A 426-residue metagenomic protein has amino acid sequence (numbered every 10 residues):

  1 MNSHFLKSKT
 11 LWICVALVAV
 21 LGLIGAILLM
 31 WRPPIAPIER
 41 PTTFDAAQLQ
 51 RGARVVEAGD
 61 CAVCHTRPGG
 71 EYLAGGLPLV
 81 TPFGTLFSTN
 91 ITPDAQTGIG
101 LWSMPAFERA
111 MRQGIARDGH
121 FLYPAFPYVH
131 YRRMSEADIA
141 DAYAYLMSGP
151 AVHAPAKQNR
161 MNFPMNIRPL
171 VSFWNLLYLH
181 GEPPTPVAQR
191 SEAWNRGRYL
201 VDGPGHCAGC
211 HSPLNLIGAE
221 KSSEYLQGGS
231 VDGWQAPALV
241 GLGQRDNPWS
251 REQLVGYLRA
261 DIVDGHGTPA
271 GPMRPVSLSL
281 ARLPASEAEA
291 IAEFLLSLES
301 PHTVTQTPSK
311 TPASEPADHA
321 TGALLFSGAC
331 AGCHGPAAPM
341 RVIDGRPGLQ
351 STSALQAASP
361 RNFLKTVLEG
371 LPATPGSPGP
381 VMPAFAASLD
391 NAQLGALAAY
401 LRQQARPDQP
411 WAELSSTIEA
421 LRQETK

Functional and structural regions predicted by a protein language model:
N2-A19: N-terminal Sec-pathway targeting helices
L21-P37: Membrane-interface motif at the C-terminal end of an N-terminal transmembrane signal
R32-E39, R67-T85, R117-R198, D202-G203 (+5 more regions): Flexible coil segments in periplasmic/lumen-exposed cytochrome c-class electron-transfer proteins
F44-L79: Short extracytoplasmic
T85-P93, G233-L239: Acidic/histidine-rich, surface-exposed loop or edge segments in extracytoplasmic proteins
I99-M111, I115, D141, N247-S250: Aromatic- and charge-enriched surface segment that lines or borders ligand/interaction sites
Q113-G114, A260-D264, E369: Glycine-rich, acidic and aromatic/proline-enriched surface loops and short helix-turn segments that act as binding
D318-K365, P378-V381: C-terminal structural cap/anchor segments
